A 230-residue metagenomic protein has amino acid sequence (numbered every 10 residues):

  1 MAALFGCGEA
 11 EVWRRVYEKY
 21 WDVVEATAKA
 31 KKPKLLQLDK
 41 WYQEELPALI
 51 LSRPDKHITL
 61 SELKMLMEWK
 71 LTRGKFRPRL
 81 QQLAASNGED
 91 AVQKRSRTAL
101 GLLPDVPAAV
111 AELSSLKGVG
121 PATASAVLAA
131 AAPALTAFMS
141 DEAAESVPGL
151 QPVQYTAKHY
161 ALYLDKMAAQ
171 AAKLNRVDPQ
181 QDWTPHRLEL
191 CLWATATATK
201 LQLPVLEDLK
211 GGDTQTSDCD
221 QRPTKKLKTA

Functional and structural regions predicted by a protein language model:
M1-L63, T136-A230: C-terminal accessory module of base-excision DNA glycosylases/AP lyases that mediates lesion recognition and DNA
R53-A85: Conserved, ordered domain cores of eukaryotic regulatory proteins
L66-K70, V127, L188-L192: Short alpha-helical scaffolding segments that buttress acidic/His motifs in well-ordered protein cores
K70-K75, A131-T136, A196-T197: Short alpha-helix boundary/capping elements
K75-V119: Helix-hairpin-helix/helix-loop-helix acidic hairpins
A108-P148: Catalytic DNA-binding helix-loop module of base-excision-repair DNA glycosylases/AP lyases
